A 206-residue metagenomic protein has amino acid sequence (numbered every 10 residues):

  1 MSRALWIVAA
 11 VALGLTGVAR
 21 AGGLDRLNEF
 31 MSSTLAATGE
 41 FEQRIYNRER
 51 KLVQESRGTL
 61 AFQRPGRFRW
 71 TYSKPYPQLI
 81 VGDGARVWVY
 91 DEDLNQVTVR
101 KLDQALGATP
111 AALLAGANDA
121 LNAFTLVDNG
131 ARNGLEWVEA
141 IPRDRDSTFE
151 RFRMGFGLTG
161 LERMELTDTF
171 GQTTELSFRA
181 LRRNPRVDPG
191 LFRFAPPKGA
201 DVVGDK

Functional and structural regions predicted by a protein language model:
M1-I7: Bacterial N-terminal signal peptides that target proteins for export
I7-T16: Bacterial N-terminal signal peptides
G17-A21: Sec/Tat signal peptide C-region and signal peptidase I cleavage site
R26, S32-G84: N-terminal mature ectodomain segment of secretory-pathway/periplasmic proteins
M31, L106-L121: Short, solvent-exposed helix-to-loop capping segments enriched in aromatics
E42-R48, T71-S73, Y90-E92, I141-R143 (+1 more regions): A generic structural motif
T59-T109, T174-E175: An acidic-aromatic
T98, L121-K206: Gly/Pro-enriched, hydrophobic low-complexity segments that function as extracytoplasmic propeptides/linkers
